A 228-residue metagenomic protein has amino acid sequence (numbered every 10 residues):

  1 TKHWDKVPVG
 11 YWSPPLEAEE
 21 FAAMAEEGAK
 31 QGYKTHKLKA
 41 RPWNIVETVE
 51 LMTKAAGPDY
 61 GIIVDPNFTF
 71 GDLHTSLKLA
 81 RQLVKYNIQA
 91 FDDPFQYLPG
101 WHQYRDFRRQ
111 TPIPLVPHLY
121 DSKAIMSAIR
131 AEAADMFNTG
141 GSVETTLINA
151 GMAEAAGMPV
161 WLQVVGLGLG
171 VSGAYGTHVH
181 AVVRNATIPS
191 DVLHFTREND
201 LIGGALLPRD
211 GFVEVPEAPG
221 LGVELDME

Functional and structural regions predicted by a protein language model:
T1-L77, R81-K85, I202-E228: N-terminal capping/lid subdomain adjacent to the active-site entrance of alpha/beta enzymes
V7-P14, K34-L38, Y60-P66, F91-D92 (+4 more regions): Hydrophobic faces of well-ordered beta-strands that scaffold small-molecule active sites in alpha/beta enzyme cores
P15-A18, R41-I45, P66-H74, A90-P99 (+3 more regions): Short, small-residue-enriched loops and turns at beta-alpha junctions that line or gate enzyme active sites
R81, N87, L98-P114, L119-P219 (+1 more regions): Shared catalytic-loop signature of beta/alpha-barrel
